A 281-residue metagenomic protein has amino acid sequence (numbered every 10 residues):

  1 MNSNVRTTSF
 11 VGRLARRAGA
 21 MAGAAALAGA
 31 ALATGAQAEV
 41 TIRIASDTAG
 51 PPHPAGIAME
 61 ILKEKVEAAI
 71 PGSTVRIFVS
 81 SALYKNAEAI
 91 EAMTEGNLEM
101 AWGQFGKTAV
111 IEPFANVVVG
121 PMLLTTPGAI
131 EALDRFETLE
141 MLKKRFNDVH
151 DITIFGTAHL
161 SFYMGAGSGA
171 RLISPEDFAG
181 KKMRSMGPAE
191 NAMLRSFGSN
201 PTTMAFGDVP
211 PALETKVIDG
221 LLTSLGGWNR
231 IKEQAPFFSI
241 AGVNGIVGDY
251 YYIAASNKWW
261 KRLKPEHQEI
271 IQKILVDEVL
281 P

Functional and structural regions predicted by a protein language model:
N2, G23-A25, E39-A129, M141-P281: N-terminal secretory/targeting leader peptides
N2-A25: Bacterial N-terminal signal peptides that target proteins for export
L32-A38: Sec/Tat signal peptide C-region and signal peptidase I cleavage site
